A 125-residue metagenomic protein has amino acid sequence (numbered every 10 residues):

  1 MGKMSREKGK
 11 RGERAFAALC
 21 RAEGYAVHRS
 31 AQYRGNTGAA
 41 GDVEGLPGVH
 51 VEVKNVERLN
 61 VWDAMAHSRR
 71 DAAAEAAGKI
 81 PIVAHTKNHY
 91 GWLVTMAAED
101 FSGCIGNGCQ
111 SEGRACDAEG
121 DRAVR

Functional and structural regions predicted by a protein language model:
M1-R125: Catalytic phosphate/metal-binding cores of nucleic-acid and nucleotide-processing enzymes, i.e., regions that mediate
